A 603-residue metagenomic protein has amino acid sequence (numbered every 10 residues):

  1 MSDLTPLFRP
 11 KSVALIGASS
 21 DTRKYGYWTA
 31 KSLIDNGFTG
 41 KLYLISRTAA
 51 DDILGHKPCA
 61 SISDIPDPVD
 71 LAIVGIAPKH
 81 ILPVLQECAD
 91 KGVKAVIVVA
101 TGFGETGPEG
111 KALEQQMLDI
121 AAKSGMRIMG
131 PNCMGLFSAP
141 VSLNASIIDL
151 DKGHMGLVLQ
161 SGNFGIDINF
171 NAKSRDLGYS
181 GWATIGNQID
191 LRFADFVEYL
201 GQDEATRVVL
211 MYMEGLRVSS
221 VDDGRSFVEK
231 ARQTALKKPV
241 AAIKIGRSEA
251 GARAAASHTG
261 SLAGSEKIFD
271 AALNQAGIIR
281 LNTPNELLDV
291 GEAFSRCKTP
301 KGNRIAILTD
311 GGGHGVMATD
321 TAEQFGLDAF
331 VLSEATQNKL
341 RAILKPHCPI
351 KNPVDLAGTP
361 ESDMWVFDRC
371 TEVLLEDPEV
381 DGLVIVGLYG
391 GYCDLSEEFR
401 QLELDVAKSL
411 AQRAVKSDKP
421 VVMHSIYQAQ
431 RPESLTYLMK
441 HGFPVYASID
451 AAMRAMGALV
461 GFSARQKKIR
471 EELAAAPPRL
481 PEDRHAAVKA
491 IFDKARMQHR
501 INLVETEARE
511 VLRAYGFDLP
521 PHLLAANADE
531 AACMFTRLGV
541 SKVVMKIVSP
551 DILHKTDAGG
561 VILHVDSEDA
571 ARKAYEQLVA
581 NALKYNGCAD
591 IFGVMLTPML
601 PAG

Functional and structural regions predicted by a protein language model:
M1-G603: Catalytic-core regions of core metabolic enzymes, especially those transforming organic acids/acyl-group intermediates
